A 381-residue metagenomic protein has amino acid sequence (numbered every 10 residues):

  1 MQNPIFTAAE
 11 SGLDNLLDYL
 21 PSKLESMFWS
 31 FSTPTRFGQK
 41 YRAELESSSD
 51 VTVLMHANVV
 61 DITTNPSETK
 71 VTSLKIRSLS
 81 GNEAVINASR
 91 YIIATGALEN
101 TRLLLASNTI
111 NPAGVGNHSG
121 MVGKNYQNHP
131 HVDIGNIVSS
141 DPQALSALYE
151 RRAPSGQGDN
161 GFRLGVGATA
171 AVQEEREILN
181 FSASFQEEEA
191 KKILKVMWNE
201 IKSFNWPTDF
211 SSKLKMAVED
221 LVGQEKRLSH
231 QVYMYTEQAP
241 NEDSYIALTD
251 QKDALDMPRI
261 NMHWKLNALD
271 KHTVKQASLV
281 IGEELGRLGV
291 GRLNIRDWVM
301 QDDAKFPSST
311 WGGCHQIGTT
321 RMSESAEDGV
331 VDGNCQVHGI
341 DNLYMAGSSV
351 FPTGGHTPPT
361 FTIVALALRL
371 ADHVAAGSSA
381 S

Functional and structural regions predicted by a protein language model:
M1, S119-R259, A268, G313-Q316 (+2 more regions): FAD cofactor-binding and catalytic pocket of flavoenzymes
M1-N65, V71, D302: Conserved redox-cofactor binding core of oxidoreductases
M1-W29, K191-M216, V222-K226, K275-A277 (+2 more regions): Patatin-like phospholipase A catalytic core
R42, L104-L105, S278, G282-L285 (+2 more regions): Non-transmembrane alpha-helical segments in soluble domains of secreted/periplasmic/extracellular proteins
D50-V53, L74, E83-I92, N125 (+6 more regions): Beta-sheet entry/capping signal
L54-S67, E219-Q238, E242-D243, L255 (+2 more regions): A glycine-rich dinucleotide-binding beta-alpha-beta segment and adjacent secondary-structure elements that constitute
I62-N65, L74-R152, G347, L366 (+1 more regions): Glycine-rich loop(s) and the adjacent beta-strand/alpha-helix scaffold that form part
T353-V374: A conserved FAD-binding loop/helix module that cradles the flavin
